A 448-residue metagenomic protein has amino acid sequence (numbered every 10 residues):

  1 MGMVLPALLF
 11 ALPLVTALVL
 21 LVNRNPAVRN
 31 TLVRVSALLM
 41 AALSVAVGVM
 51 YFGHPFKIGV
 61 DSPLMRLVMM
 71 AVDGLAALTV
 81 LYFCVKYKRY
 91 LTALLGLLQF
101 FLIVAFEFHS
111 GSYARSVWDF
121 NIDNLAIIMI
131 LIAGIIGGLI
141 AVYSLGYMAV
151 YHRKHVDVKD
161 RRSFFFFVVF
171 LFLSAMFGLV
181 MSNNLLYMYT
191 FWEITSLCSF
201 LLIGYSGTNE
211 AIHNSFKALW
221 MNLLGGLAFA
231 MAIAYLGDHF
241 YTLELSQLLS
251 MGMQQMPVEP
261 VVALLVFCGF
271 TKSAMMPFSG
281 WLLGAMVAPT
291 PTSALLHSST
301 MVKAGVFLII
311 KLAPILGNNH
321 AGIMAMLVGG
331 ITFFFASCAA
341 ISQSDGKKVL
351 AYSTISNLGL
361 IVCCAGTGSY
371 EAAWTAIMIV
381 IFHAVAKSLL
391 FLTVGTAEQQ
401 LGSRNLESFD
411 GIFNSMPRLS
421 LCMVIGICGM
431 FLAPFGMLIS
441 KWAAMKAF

Functional and structural regions predicted by a protein language model:
M1-A11, V15-F167, T242-M253, G280 (+1 more regions): Transmembrane helix-loop-helix hairpins at membrane boundaries of multipass inner-membrane proteins
L32, M188-Y189: Cysteine-centered loop/knuckle micro-motif
L139-M188, C198-F448: Hydrophobic transmembrane alpha-helices and their helix-loop junctions in integral membrane proteins
E193: Short phosphate-coordinating micro-motif centered on Lys-Gly-acidic
